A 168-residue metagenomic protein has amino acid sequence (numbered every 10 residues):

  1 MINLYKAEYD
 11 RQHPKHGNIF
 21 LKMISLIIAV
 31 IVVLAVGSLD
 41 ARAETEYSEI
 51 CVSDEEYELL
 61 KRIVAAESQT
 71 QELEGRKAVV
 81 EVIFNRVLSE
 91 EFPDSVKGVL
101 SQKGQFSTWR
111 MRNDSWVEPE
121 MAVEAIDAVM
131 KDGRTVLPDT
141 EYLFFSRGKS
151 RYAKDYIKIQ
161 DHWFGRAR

Functional and structural regions predicted by a protein language model:
M1-E55, F164-R168: N-terminal secretory targeting signals
R42-R168: Bacterial extracytoplasmic/cell-wall-associated proteins, especially those involved in peptidoglycan
